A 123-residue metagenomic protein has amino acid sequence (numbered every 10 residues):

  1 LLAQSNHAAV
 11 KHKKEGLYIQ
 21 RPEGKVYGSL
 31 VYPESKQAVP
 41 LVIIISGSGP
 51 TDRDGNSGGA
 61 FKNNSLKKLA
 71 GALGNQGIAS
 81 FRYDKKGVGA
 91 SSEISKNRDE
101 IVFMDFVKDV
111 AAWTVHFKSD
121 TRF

Functional and structural regions predicted by a protein language model:
S5-Q37, L41: N-terminal cap/lid segment of alpha/beta-hydrolase-fold proteins
S29, D54-S57, S91-I94: Short, solvent-exposed loop/turn and secondary-structure capping segments
S35-N75: Short, surface-exposed "cap/lid" segments of acyl-processing enzymes
S57-G59, L69, S95-M104: Second-shell loop/turn segments in exported
N64-S92: Conserved alpha/beta-hydrolase
S65, D99-T121: Alpha/beta-hydrolase active-site loop
I78, R122-F123: Short phosphate-binding/catalytic loops that engage adenosine nucleotides
